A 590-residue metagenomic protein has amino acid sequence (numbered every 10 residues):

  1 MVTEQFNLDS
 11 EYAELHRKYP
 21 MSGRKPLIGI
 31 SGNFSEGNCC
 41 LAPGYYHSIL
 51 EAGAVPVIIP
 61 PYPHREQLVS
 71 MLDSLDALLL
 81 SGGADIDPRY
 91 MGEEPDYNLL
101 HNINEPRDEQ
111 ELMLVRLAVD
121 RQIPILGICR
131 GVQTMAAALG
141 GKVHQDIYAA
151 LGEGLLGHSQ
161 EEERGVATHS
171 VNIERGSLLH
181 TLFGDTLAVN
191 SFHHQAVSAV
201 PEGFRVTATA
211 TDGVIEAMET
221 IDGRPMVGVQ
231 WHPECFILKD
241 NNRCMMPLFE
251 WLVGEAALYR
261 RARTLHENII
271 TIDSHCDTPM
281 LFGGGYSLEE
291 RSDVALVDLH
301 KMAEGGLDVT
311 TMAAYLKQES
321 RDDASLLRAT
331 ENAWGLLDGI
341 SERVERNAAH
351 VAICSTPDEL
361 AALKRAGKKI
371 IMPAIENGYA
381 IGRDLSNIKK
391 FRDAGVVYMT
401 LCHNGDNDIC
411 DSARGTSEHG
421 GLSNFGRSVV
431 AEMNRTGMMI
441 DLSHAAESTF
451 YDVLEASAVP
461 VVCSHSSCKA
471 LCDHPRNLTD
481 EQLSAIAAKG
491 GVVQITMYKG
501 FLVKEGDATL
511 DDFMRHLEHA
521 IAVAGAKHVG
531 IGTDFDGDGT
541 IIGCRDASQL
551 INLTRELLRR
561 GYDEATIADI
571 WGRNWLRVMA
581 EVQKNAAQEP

Functional and structural regions predicted by a protein language model:
M1-I128, A137, H144, Y148-L182 (+5 more regions): N-terminal beta1-alpha1 cap of cysteine-dependent amidohydrolase-like domains
P26-L27, V55, P124, K142 (+8 more regions): Proline-centered loop/turn at the N-terminus of a beta-strand
I30, L79-L80, M312, L401 (+2 more regions): Redox-cofactor binding/interface segments in oxidoreductases and associated redox assembly factors
A52, R121, A138, L182 (+4 more regions): Structural motif
V189-A196, G228-P233, T271-T278, A445 (+1 more regions): Histidine-centered catalytic micro-motifs
R261-E418, D473-Q494, Y498-I531, F535-P590: N-terminal hydrophobic targeting/anchoring segments and the immediately downstream early-domain regions of hydrolases
L401-L483, V492-K499: Active-site core of metal-dependent hydrolases
